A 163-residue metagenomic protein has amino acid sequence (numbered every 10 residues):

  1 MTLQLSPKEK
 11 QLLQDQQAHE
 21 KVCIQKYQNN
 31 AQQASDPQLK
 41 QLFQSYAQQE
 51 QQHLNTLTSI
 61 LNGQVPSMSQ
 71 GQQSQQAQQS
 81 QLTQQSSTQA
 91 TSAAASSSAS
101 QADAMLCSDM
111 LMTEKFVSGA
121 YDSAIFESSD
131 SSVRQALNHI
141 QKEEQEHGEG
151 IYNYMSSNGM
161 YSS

Functional and structural regions predicted by a protein language model:
M1, Q14, L137, I151-Y152: A generic structured-segment signal
M1-L3, S163: Absolute protein N-terminus
L3-N55, N158: Compact, basic/aliphatic-enriched, mixed alpha/beta core segments that act as assembly/interaction modules in small
K8, Q16, G63-Q64, S163: Surface-exposed loop/turn and secondary-structure junction residues enriched for glycine/proline
E9-Q33, L82-H139: Acidic/histidine-rich alpha-helical segments that form the ligand environment of transition-metal centers
P37-Q84, Q145-G159: Conserved alpha-helical segments that form or flank metal/cofactor-binding pockets of metalloenzymes
S69-Q70, L137, S163: Short, hydrophobic secondary-structure boundary micro-motifs
K142: DNA-recognition helix of helix-turn-helix
